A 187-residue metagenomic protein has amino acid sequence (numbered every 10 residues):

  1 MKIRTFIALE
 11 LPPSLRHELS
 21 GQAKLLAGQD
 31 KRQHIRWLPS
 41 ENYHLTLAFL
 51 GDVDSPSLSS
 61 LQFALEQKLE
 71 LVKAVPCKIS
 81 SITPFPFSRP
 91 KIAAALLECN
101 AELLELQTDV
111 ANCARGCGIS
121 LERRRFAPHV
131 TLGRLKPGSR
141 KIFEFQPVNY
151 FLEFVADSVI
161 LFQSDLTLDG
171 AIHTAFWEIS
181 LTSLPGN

Functional and structural regions predicted by a protein language model:
M1-N187: Histidine-dependent nucleotide/RNA phosphoesterase domain, centered on the 2H-phosphoesterase fold with its duplicated
